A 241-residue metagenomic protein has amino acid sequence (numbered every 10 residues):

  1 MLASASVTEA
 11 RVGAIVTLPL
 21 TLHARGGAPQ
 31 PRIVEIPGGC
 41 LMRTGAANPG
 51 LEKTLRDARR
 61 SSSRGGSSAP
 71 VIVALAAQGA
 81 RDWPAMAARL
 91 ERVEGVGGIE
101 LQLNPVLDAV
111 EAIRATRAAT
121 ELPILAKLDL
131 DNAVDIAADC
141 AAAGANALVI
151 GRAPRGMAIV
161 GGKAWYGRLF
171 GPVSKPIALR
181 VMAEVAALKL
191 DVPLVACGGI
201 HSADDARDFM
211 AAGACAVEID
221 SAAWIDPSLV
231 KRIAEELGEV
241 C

Functional and structural regions predicted by a protein language model:
M1-E9, P84-R92, D131-N146, A183-D191 (+1 more regions): Catalytic cores of alpha/beta
M1-V71, I233: N-terminal capping/small domains of soluble enzymes
T17-H23, G98-P105, A147-M157, G199-I200 (+1 more regions): Glycine-rich phosphate-binding active-site loops on the catalytic face of alpha/beta enzymes
G45-A47, A74-A76, G97-E111, E121-N132 (+4 more regions): Catalytic beta/alpha-barrel core
L55-G66, E91, I113-E121, A141 (+3 more regions): Surface-exposed amphipathic alpha-helices with a cationic face
R56-S62, R81-A85, L107-A119, D131-D135: N-terminal active-site wall of soluble small-molecule enzyme domains
G66-V73, A118-D129, V185-C197: Short beta-strand/loop segments at the ligand-binding rim of alpha/beta enzyme cores
L101-L107, I136-V192, S228-R232: Glycine/Thr-rich beta-alpha phosphate-binding loop at enzyme active sites
